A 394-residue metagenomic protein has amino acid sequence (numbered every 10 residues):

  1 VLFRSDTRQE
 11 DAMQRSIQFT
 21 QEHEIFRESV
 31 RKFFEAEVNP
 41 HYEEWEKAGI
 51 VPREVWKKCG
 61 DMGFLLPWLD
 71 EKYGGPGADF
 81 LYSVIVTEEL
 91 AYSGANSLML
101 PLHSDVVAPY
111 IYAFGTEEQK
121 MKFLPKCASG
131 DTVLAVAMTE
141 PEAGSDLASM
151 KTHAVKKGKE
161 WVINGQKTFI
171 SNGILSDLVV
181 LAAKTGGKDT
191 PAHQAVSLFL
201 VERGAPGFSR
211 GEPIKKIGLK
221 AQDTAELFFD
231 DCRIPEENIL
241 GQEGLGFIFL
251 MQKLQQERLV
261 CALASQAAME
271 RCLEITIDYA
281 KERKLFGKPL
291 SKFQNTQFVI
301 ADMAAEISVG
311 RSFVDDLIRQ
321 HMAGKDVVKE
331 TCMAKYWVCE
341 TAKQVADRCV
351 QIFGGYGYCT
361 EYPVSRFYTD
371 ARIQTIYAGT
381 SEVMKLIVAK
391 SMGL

Functional and structural regions predicted by a protein language model:
V1-L2: Short, small-residue-biased leader/transition segments that mark boundaries at the very start of proteins
R8-S97, L102, F114-Q119, K126-D131 (+5 more regions): Alpha-helical interface subdomain recognition
A78-D79, D146-A148, N172-D177, P191-A195 (+2 more regions): Short glycine/proline-enriched turns and hinge-like loops at secondary-structure junctions
L100-L102, C127, E142-S145, F169-N172 (+2 more regions): Short Gly/Pro-enriched turn/cap motifs at secondary-structure boundaries
V106-F114: Helix-loop "lid/cap" segments that line or gate small-molecule binding pockets
G130-M138, A182: A short, Trp-centered hydrophobic/proline-enriched beta-strand micro-motif
S149-M150, G204-P235: Flexible, small-/acidic-enriched active-site or ligand-binding loops
N164-R210: A short core secondary-structure module
